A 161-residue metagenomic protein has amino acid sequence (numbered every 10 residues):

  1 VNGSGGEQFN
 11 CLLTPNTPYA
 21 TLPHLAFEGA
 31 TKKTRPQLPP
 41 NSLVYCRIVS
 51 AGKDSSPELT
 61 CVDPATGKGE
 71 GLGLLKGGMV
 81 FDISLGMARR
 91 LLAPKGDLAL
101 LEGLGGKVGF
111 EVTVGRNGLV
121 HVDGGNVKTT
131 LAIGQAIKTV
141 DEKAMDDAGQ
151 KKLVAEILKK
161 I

Functional and structural regions predicted by a protein language model:
N2-I161: Single-stranded RNA-binding regions, centering on S1/OB-family and related RNA-binding modules
